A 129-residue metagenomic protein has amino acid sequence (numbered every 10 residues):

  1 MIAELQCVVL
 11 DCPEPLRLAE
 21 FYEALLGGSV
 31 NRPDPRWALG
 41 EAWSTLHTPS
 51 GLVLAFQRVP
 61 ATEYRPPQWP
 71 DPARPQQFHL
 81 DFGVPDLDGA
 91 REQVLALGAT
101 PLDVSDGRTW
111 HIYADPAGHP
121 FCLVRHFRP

Functional and structural regions predicted by a protein language model:
I2-A3, V9-L54, G89-I112: Core segments of cupin and vicinal oxygen chelate
Q6-V8, F78-H79: Short active-site oxyanion
L52, P60-T62: Active-site/binding-pocket entry motifs
T62-Q68: A short, acidic/glycine-rich surface segment
P72-V94: Mid-chain, well-packed structural core segment of small domains
T109, F127-P129: A short acidic/small-residue loop/turn micro-motif
